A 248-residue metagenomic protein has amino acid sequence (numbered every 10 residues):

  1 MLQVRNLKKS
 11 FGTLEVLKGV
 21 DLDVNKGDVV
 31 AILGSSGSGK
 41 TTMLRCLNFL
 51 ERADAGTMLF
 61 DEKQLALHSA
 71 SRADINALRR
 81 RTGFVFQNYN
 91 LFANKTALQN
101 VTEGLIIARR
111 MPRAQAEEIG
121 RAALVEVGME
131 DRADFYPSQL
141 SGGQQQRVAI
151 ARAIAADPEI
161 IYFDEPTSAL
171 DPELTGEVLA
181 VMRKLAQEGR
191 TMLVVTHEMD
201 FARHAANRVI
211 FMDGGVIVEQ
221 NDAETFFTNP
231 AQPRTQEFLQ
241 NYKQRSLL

Functional and structural regions predicted by a protein language model:
M1-A223: ABC family nucleotide-binding domain
E224-L248: C-terminal boundary and immediately downstream tail of ABC-type ATPase nucleotide-binding domains
